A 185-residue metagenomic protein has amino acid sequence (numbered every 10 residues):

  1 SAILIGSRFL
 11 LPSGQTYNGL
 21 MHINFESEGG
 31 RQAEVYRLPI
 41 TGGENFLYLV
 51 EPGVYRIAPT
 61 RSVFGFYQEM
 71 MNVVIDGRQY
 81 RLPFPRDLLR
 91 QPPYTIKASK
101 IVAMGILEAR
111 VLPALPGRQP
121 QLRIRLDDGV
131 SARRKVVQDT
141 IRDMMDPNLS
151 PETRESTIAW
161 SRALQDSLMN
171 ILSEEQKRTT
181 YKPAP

Functional and structural regions predicted by a protein language model:
S1-Y36, S62-P185: Primarily secretory-pathway and cell-envelope proteins
P39, L47-L49, P93-T95: Generic structural detector for well-ordered beta-strands
G42-R56, T60-G65: Short Pro-Gly-centered beta-turn/loop motif in secreted/extracellular proteins
